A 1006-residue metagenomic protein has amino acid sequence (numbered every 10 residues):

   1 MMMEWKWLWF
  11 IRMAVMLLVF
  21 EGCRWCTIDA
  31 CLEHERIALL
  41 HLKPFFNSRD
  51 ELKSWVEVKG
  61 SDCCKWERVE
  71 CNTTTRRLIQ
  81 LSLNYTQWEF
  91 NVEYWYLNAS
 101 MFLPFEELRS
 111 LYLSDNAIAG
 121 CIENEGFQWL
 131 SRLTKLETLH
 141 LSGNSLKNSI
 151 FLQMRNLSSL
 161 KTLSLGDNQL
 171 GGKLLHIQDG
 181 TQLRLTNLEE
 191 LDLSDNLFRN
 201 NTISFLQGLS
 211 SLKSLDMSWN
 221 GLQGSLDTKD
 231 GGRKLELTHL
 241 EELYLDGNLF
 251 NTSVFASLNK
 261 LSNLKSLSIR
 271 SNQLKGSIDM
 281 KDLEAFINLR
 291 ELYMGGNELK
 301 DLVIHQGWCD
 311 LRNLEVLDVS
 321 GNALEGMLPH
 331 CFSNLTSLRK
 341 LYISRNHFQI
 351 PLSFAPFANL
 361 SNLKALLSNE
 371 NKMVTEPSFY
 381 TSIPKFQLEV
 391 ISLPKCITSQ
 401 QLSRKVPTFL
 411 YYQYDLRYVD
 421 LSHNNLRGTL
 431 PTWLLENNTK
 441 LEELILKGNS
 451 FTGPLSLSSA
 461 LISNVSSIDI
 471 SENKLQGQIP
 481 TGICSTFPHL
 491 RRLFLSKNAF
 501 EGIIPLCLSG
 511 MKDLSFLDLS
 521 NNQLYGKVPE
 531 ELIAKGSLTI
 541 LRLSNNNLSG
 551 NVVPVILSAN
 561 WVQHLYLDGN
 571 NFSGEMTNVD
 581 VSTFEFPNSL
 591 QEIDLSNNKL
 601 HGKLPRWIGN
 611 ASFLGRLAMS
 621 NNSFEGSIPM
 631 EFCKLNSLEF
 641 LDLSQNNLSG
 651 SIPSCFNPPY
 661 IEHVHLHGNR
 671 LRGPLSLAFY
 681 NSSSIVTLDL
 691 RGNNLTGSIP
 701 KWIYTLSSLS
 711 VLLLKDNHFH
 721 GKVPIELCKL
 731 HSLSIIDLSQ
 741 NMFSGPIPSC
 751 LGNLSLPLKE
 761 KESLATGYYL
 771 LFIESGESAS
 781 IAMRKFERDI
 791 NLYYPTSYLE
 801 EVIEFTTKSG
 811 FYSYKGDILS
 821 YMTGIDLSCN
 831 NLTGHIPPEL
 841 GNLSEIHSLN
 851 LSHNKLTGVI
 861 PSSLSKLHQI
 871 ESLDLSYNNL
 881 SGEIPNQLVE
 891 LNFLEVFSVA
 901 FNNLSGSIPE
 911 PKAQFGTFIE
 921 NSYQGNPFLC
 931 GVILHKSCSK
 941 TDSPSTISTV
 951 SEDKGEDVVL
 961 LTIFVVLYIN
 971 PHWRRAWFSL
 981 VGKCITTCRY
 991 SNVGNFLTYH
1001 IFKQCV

Functional and structural regions predicted by a protein language model:
M1-V1006: Plant-biased, solvent-exposed loop and capping regions within N-terminal extracellular ligand-binding ectodomains
